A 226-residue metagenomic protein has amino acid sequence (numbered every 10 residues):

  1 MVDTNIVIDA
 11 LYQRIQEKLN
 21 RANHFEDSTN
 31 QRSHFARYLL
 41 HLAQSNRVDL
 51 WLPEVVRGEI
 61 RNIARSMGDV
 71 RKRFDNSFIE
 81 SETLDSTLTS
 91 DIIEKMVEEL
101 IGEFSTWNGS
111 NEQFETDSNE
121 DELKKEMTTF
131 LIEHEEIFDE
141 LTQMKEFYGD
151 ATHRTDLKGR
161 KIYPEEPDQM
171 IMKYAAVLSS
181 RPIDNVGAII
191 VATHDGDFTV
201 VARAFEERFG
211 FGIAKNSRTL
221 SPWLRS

Functional and structural regions predicted by a protein language model:
M1-I183, G187, D197-G212, R218-S226: Active-site-proximal, substrate-binding regions of enzyme catalytic domains and RNA-binding/basic surfaces
A192-D195: Short beta-strand/turn micro-motifs composed of small residues that flank or help shape donor/cofactor-binding pockets
